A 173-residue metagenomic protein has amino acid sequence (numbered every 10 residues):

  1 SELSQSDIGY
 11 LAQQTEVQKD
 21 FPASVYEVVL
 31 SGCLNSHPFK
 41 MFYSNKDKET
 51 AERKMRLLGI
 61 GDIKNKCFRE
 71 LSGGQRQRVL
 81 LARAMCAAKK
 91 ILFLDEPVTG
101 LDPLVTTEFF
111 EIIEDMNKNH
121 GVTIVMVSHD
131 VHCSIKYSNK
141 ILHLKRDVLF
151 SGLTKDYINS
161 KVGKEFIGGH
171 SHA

Functional and structural regions predicted by a protein language model:
N45-I63: Conserved ABC ATPase "signature" region
C67-L71, Q75: Conserved ABC ATPase signature
L81: Hydrophobic anchor residue at the start of the ABC signature
L92-D95: Catalytic Walker B motif of ABC-type/P-loop ATPase nucleotide-binding domains
P103-V105: Helix N-cap at the start of a conserved alpha-helix in ABC-type nucleotide-binding domains
S128-H129: H-loop/switch region of ABC-family ATPase nucleotide-binding domains
I141-L153: H-loop (His-switch) and adjacent beta-strand-loop-beta switch element of ABC-type ATPase nucleotide-binding domains
